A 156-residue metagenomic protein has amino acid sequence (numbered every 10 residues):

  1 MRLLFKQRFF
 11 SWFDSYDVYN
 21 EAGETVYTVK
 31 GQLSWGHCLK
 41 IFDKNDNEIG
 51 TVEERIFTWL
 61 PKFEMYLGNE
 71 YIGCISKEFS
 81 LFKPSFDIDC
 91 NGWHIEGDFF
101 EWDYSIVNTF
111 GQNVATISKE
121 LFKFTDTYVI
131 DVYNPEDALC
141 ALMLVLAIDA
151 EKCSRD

Functional and structural regions predicted by a protein language model:
M1-D156: Intrinsically disordered, low-complexity proline/glycine-rich segments
